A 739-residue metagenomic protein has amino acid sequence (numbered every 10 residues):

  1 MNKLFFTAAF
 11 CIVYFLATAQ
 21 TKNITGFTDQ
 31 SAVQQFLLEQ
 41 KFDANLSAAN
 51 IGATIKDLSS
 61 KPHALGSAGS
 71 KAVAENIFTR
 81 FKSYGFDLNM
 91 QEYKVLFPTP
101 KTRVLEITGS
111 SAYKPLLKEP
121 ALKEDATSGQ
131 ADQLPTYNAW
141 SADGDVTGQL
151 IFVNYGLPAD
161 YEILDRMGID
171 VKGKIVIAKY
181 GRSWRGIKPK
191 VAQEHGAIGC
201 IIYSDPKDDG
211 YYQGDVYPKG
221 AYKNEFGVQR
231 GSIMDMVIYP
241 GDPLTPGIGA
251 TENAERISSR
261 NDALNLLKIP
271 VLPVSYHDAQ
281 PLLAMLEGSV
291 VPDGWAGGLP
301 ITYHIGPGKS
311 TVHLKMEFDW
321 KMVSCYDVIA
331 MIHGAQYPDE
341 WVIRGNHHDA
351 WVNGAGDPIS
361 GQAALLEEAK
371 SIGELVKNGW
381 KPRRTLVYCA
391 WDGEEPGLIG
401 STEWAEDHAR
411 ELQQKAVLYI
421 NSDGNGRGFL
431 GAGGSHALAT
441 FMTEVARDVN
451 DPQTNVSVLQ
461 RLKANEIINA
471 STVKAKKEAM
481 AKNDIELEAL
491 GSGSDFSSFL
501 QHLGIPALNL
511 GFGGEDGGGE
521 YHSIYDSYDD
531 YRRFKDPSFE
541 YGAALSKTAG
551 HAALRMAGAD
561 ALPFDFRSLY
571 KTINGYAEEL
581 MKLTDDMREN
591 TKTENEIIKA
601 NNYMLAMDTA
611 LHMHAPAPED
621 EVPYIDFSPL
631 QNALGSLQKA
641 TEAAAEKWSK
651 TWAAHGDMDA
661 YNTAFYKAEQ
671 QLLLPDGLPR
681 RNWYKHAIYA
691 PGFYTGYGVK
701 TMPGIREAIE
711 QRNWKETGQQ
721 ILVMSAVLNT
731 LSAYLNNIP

Functional and structural regions predicted by a protein language model:
M1-K22: Bacterial Sec-dependent N-terminal signal peptides
T21-L37, A44, K56-I175, P206 (+2 more regions): Noncatalytic luminal/extracellular "stalk/propeptide" segments of secretory-pathway proteins
L37-N45, S59-A68, T136-S141, I177-R182 (+11 more regions): Second-shell loop/turn segments in exported
S128-I163, I238-G356, K370, E374-N378: Soluble metallo-hydrolase cores and metallopeptidase-like ectodomains found primarily in the secretory/periplasmic
V153-Y222, F226, A335, D339 (+4 more regions): A conserved hydrophobic secondary-structure block that centers on an alpha-helix together with its immediately flanking
P206, V328, R344-L398, A549: Alpha-helical metal-binding/catalytic segments enriched in His/Glu/Asp
N224-V290, Y337, G393-R532, S538-G542 (+6 more regions): Metal-dependent peptidase/peptidase-like ectodomains
K650-P739: C-terminal amphipathic alpha-helical interaction region
